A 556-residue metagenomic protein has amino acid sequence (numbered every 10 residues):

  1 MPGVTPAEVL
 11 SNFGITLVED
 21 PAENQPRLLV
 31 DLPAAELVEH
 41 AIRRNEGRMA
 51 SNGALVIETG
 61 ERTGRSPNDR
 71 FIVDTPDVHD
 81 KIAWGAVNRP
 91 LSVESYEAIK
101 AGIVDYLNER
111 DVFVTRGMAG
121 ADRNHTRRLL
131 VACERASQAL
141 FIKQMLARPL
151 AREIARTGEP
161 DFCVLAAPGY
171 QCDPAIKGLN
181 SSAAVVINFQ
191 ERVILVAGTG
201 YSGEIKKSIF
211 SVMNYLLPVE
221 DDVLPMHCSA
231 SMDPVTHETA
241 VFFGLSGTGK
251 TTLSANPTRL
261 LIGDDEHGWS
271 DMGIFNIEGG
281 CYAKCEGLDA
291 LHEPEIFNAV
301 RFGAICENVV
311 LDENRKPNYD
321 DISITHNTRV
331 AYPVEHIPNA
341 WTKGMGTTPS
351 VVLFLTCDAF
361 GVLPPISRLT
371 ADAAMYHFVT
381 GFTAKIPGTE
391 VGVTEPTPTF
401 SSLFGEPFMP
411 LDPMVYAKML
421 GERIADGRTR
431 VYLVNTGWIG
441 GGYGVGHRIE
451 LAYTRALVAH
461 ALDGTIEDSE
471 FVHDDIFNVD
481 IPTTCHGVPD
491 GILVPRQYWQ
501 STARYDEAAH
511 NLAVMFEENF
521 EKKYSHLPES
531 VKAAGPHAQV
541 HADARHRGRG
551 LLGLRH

Functional and structural regions predicted by a protein language model:
M1-R156, R547, L552: N-terminal accessory targeting/assembly segments
P2-M49, H227-L245, A255-T258, G268-Y498 (+3 more regions): Glycine-rich, often acidic-flanked micro-motifs that create phosphate/phosphodiester-binding or positioning elements
H79-W84, N188-V193, T397-L403: Gly-rich Lys/Arg/Thr-decorated short loops/hinges at beta-loop-alpha junctions or inter-strand turns that position
T115, V223-A230: A short glycine-rich, hydrophobically flanked beta-strand micro-motif that places a catalytic Asp/Glu for divalent metal
P160-F162, A166-P218: Charged, amphipathic alpha-helical linker segments immediately N-terminal to NTP-binding catalytic cores
K250: Conserved lysine of the Walker
I492, Q497-H556: Generic C-terminus detector
